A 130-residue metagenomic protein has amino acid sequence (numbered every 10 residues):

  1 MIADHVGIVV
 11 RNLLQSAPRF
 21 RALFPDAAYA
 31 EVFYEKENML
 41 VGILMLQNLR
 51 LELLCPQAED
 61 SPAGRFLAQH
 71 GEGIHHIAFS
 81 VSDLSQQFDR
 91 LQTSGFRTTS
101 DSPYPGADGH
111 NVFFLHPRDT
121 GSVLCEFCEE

Functional and structural regions predicted by a protein language model:
I2-D4, S16, A22-N38, A58-H75 (+1 more regions): A cross-kingdom feature marking solvent-exposed beta-strand/loop segments within repeated, beta-rich binding/scaffold
A3-G7, F20, L44, L51-L54 (+4 more regions): Short, structured motif recognition centered on aromatic/hydrophobic residues
A3-R11, G42-M45, R65-S85, R90: Vicinal oxygen chelate
L13-L14, D60, L84, G121: Alpha-helix N-cap/helix-start and coil->helix boundary motif
V32, G42-M45, F79, F88-E130: Vicinal oxygen chelate
Q47-L51, A58-D60, L84: Short, charged/polar surface micro-motifs in flexible loops or helix N-caps
P56-E59, E130: A short, sequence-level motif marking secondary-structure junctions
